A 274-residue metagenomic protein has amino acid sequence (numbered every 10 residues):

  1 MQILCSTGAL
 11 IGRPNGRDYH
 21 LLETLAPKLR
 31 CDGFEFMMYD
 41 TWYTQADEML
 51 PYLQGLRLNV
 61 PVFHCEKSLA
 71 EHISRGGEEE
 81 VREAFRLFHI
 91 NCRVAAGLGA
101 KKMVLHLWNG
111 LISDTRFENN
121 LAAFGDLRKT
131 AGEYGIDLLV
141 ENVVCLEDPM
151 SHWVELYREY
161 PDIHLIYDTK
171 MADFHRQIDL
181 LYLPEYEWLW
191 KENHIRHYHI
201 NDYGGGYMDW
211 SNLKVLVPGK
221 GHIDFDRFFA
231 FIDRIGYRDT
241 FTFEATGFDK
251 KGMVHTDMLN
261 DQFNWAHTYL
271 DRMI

Functional and structural regions predicted by a protein language model:
M1-I90, A96, G132, Y160 (+3 more regions): N-terminal pre-domain/capping segments
I3-T7, D32-F36, V60-C65, M103-L105 (+4 more regions): Hydrophobic faces of well-ordered beta-strands that scaffold small-molecule active sites in alpha/beta enzyme cores
A9-I11, M38-W42, E66-L69, L107-L111 (+4 more regions): Active-site-proximal loop/turn and secondary-structure-junction residues that shape catalytic pockets, frequently
P14-E23, Q45-Y52, D114-G125, V144-D162 (+2 more regions): Distinct, well-ordered alpha-helical segments
G33-F34, R128-P218, H222: Acidic/histidine-rich catalytic cores of soluble enzymes
D40-R57, L87-G97, H152-R158, L181-N193 (+1 more regions): Short amphipathic alpha-helices and their capping/turn segments at secondary-structure boundaries
L69-G76, N109-T115, D173-R176, M208-S211 (+1 more regions): A short acidic, helix-capping loop that chelates divalent metal ions and anchors anionic groups
S74-H164: Active-site acidic/histidine proton-transfer and metal-coordination neighborhood in alpha/beta enzyme cores
